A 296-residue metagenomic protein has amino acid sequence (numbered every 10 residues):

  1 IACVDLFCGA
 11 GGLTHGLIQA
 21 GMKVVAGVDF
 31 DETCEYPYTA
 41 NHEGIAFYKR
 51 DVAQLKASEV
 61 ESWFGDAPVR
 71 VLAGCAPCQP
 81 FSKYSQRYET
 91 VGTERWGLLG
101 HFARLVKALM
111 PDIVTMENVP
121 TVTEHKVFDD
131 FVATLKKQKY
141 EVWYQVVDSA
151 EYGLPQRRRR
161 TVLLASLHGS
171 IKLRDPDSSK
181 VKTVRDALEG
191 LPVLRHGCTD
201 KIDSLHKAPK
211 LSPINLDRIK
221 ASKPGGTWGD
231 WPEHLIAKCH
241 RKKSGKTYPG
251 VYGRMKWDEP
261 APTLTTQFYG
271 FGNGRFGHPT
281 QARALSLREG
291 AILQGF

Functional and structural regions predicted by a protein language model:
I1-M110, P120-A133: Core alpha/beta nucleotide-donor-binding catalytic domains of modification enzymes
K49-R50, Y140-E151: Conserved S-adenosyl-L-methionine
A76-Q79, H168-G169, Y269: Short glycine-rich anion-binding loops that position phosphate/pyrophosphate groups of nucleotides and phosphorylated
D112-M116: Conserved beta-strand signature within the Rossmann-like core of class I S-adenosyl-L-methionine
V119-T123, S149-G153: Short histidine/acidic/glycine/proline-rich micro-motifs that form metal- and phosphate-coordinating active-site loops
Y144-V146, V162-L164, T263: Conserved hydrophobic/aromatic beta-strand scaffold that supports enzyme active sites
L154-H206: Flexible, glycine-/basic-rich loop-and-beta segments that form/coincide with the SAM-dependent methyltransferase
H206-F296: C-terminal target-recognition/interaction regions appended to catalytic cores
